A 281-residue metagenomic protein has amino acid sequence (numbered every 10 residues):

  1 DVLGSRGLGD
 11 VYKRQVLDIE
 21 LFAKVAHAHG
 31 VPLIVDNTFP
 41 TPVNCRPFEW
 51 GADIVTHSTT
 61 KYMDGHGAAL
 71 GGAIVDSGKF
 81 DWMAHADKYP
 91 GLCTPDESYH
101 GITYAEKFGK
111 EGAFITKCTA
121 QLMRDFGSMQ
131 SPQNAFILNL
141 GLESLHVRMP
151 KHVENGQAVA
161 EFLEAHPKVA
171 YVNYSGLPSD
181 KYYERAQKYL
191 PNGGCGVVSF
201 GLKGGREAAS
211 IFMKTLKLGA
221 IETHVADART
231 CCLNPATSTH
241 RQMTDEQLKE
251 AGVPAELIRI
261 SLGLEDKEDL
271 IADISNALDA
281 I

Functional and structural regions predicted by a protein language model:
D1-Y12: Single conserved hydrophobic/aromatic residue that forms the stacking wall/gate of nucleotide- or nucleobase-binding
D10-Q15, P40-P42, Y62-D64: Short, small-residue-enriched loops and turns at beta-alpha junctions that line or gate enzyme active sites
V16-I54: Catalytic PLP-binding core of fold-type I/II PLP enzymes
I19, R148, K214, T230-I281: PLP-dependent enzyme catalytic core of the Aspartate aminotransferase-like
T38-P40, L177, K203, G263-E265: Active-site beta-loop-alpha junctions enriched in small/polar residues
I54-H57, M63-V197, G201-C231, A236: Active-site C-terminal subdomain of aminotransferase-like
